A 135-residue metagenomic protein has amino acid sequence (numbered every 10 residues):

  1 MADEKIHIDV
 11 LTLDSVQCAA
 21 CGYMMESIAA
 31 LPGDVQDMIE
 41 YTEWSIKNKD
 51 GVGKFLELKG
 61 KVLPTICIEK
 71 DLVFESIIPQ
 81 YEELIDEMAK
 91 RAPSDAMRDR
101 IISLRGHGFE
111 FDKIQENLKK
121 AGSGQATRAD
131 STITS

Functional and structural regions predicted by a protein language model:
M1-K47, V52-V62, I68-S135: Non-globular targeting/processing and membrane-anchoring segments
